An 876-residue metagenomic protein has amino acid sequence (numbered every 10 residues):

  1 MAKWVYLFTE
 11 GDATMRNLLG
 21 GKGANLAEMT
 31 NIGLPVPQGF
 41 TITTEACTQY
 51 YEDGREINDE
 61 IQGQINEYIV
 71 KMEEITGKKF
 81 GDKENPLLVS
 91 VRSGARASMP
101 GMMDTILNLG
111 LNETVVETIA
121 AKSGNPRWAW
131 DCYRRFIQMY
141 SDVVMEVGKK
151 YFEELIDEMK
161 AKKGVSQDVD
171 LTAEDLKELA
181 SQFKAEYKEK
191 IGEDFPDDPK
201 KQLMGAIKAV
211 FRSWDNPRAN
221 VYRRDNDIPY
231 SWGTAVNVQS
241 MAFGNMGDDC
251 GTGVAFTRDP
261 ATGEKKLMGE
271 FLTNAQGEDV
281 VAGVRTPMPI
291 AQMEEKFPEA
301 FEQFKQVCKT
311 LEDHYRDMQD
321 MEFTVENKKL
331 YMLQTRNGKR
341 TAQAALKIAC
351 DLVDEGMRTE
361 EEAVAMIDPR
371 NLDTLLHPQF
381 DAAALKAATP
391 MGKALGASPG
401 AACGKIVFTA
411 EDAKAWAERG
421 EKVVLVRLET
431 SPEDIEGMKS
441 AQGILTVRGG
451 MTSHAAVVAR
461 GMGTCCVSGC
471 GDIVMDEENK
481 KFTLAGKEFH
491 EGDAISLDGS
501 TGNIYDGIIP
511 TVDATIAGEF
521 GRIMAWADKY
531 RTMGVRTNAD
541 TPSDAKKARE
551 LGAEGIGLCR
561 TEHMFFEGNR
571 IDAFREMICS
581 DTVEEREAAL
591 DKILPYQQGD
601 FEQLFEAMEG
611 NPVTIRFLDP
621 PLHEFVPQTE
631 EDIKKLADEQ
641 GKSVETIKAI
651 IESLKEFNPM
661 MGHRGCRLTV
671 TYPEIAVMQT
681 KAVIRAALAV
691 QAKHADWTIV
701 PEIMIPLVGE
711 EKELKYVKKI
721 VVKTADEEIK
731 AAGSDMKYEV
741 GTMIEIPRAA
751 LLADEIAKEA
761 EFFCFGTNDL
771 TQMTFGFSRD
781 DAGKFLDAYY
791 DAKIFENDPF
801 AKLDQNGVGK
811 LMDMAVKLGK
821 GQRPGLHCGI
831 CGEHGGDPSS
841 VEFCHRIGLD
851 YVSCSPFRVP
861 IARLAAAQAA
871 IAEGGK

Functional and structural regions predicted by a protein language model:
M1-A388, E421-V424, S431-E436, Q442 (+10 more regions): Nucleotide/phosphate-binding sheet-loop regions of phosphoryl- and nucleotidyl-transfer enzymes
F40, V447-G449, S468-G471, C559 (+2 more regions): Short beta->alpha connector loops at strand-helix junctions that form conserved, small/polar/Pro-enriched
Q64, D472-Y505, P510: S4-like RNA-binding module at protein N-termini
R92, I516, W526-K876: Conserved alpha/beta-domain cores
N237, V407, V424-V426, L445 (+3 more regions): Structural motif
M357-A441, N503-I509, F520, M524-D528 (+1 more regions): Protease-associated
Q442-R448, C466, G829: A short, small-residue-rich loop immediately preceding and capping a beta-strand
